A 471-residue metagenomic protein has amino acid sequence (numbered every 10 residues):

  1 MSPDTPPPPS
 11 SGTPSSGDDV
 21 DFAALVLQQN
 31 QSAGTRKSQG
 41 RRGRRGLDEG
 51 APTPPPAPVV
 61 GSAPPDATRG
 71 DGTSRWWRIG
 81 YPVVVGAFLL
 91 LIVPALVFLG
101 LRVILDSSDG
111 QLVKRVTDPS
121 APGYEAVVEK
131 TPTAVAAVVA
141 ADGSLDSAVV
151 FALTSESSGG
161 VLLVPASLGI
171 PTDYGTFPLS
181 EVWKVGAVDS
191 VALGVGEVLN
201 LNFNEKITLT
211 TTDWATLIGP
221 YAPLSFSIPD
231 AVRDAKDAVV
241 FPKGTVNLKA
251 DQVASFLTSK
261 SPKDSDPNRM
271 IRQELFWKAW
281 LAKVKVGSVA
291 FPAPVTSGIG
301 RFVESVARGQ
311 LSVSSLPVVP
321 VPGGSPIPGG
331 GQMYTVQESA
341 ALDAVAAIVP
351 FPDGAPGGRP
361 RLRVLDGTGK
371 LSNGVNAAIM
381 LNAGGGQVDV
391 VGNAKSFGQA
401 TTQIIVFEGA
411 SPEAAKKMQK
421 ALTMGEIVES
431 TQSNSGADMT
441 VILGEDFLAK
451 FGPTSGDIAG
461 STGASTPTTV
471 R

Functional and structural regions predicted by a protein language model:
S2-R471: Non-catalytic, solvent-exposed segments at the cell envelope interface
